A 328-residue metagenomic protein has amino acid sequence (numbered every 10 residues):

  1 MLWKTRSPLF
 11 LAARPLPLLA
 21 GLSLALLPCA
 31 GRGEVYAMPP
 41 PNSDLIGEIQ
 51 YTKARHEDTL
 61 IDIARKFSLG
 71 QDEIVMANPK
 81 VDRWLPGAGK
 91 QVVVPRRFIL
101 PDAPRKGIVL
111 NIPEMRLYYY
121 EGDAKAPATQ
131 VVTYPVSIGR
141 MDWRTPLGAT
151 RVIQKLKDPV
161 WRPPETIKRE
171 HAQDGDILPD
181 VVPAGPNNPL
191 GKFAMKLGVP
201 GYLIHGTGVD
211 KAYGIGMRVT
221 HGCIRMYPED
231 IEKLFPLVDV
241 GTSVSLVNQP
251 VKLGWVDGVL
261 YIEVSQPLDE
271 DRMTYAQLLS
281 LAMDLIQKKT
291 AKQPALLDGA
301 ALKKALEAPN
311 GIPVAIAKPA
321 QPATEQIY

Functional and structural regions predicted by a protein language model:
M1-A12: N-terminal secretory signal peptides that target proteins for export/translocation
P28-A30: N-terminal signal peptide c-region/cleavage motif recognized by signal peptidases
V35-S68: Primarily a LysM-type cell-wall glycan-binding module
R55-L85, P127-Q130: LysM (lysin motif) carbohydrate-binding repeats in extracellular/periplasmic proteins that recognize
E57, G87-V92, G241-V244: Loop/turn positions that initiate beta-strands
I61-R65, D72-M76, T150, H221 (+2 more regions): Solvent-exposed, polar/charged alpha-helical surfaces in well-ordered, non-transmembrane soluble domains, broadly
G70-D72, G87-Q91, P95-A149, I153-P159 (+2 more regions): Cell wall/extracellular polymer interaction/catalysis modules
K168-Y328: Exported/periplasmic cell-wall-interacting domains
